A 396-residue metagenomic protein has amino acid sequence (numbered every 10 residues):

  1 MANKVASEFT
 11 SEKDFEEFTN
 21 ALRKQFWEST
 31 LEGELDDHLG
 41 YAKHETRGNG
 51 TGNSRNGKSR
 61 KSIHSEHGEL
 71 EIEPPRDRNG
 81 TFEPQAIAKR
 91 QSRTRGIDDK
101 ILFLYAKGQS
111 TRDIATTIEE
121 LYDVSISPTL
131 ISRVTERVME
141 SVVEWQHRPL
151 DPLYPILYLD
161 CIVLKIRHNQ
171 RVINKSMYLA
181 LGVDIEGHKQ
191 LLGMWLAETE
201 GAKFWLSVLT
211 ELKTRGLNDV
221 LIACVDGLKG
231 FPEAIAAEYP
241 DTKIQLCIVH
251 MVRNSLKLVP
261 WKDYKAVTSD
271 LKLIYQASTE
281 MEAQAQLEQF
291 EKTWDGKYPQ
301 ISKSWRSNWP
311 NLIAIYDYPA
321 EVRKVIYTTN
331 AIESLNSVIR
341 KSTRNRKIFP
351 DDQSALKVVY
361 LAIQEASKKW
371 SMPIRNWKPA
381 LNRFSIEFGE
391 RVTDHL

Functional and structural regions predicted by a protein language model:
M1-A88: Short, conserved DNA-binding cores of transcription-related domains
L31, N79, I101, I114 (+12 more regions): Mobile genetic element proteins and their domesticated derivatives, centered on retroelements and DNA transposons
A42-T51, Q109-I156: Electropositive nucleic-acid engagement tracts
G52-K107, D123-E136, A202: Basic, short loop/linker segments at the boundary and entry of helix-turn-helix/winged-helix-like folds
E71-R78, Q85-Q91, R133, R137-V225 (+4 more regions): RNase H-like nuclease fold core
E83, S255-A283, Q289: Metal-dependent DNA phosphodiester-chemistry modules and their immediately adjacent helices/loops in DNA-processing
I222-K229, A234-D270: Conserved beta-strand -> loop -> alpha-helix junction used to position metal-binding or nucleic-acid-contacting
P240, L273-L396: Acidic/histidine-rich catalytic cores and adjacent linkers of DNA breakage/strand-transfer/modification proteins
